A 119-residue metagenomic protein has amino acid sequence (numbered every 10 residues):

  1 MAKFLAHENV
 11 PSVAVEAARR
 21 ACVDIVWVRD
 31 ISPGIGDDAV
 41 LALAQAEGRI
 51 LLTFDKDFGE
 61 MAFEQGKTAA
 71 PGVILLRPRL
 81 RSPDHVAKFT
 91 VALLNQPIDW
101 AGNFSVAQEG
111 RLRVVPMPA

Functional and structural regions predicted by a protein language model:
A2-R49: N-terminal first-folded block
V15-E16, D37, M61-E64, H85 (+1 more regions): Short glycine-/acidic-enriched loop or helix-start segments at secondary-structure transitions that form or flank
A18-A21, V40-L41, Q65-T68, F89 (+1 more regions): Short, glycine/charged-enriched secondary-structure capping and boundary segments
A44-A62: Acidic, metal-binding active-site segment of PIN/NYN-like and related structure-specific nucleases
G59-L93: Mid-chain, well-packed structural core segment of small domains
P97-A119: Charged phosphate-binding loop/patch that engages nucleotide di/tri-phosphates or the phosphate backbone of nucleic
